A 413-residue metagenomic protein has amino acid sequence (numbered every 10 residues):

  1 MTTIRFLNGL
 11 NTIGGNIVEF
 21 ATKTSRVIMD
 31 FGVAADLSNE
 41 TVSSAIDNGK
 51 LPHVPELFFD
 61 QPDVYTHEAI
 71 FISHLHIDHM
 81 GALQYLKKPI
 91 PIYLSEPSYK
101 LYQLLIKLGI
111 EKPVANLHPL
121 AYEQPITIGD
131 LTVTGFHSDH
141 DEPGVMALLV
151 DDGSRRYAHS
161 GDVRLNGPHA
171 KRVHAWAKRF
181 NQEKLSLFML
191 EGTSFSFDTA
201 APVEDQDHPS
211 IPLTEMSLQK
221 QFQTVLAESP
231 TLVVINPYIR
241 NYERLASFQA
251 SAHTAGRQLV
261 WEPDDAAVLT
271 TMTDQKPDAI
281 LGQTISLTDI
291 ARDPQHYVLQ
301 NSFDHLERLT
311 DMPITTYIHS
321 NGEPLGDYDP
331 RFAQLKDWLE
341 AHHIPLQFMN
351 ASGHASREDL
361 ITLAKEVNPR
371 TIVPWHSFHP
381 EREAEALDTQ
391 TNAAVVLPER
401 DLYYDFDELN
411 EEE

Functional and structural regions predicted by a protein language model:
T2-A69, I77-Y242, S247, T254: His/Asp/Glu-rich metal-coordinating catalytic cores of metallo-dependent phosphodiesterases/hydrolases acting on
Y85-K87, F180-E183, L309-I314, K365-V367: Short, conserved loop/helix-junction motifs that constitute active-site signature segments in enzyme catalytic cores
I90-K100, M189, Q258-A267, I318-N321 (+1 more regions): Short internal beta-strands
N116-P125, A279-S286, V395-P398: Short acidic-hydrophobic, aromatic-tinged amphipathic segments that line or gate anion-handling sites
T199-G282, A355, D359-E413: Binuclear metal-ion centers of metallo-dependent hydrolases, dominated by the metallo-beta-lactamase
I211-L218, L281, H296-E307, P324-R331 (+1 more regions): A general structural motif
P263-L309, I318-S320: A contiguous, basic/glycine-rich beta-loop/short-helix subdomain that forms a polymer-engagement track
H305-H343: Redox- and metal-dependent alpha/beta enzyme cores, enriched for Fe-S-associated oxidoreductases and cofactor-handling
